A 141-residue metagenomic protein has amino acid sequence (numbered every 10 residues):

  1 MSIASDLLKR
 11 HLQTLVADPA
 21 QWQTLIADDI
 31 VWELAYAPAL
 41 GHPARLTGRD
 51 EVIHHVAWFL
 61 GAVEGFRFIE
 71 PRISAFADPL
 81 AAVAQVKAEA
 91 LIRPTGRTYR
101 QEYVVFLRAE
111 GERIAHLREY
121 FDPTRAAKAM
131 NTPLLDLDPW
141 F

Functional and structural regions predicted by a protein language model:
M1, G41-R45, G96: Alpha-helix initiation/capping motif
S2-V31: Short acidic-aromatic low-complexity motifs
H11-L12, H42, H116: Short, flexible active-site loop motifs that bind/organize anionic cofactors or intermediates
D28-I73, A77-L80: A solvent-exposed, acidic/Ser-Thr-rich amphipathic alpha-helical stretch
G61-A62, F66-F141: A beta-strand edge to alpha-helix "cap/lid" segment located at domain peripheries
